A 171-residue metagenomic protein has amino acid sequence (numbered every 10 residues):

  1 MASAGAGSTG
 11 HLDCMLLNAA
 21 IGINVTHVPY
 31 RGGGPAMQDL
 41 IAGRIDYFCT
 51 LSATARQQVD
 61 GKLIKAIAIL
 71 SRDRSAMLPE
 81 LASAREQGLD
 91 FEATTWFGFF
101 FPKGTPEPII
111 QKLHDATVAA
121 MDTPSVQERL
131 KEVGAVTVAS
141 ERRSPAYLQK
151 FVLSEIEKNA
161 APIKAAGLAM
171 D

Functional and structural regions predicted by a protein language model:
M1-D171: Conserved, function-defining micro-sites of small-solute handling proteins
